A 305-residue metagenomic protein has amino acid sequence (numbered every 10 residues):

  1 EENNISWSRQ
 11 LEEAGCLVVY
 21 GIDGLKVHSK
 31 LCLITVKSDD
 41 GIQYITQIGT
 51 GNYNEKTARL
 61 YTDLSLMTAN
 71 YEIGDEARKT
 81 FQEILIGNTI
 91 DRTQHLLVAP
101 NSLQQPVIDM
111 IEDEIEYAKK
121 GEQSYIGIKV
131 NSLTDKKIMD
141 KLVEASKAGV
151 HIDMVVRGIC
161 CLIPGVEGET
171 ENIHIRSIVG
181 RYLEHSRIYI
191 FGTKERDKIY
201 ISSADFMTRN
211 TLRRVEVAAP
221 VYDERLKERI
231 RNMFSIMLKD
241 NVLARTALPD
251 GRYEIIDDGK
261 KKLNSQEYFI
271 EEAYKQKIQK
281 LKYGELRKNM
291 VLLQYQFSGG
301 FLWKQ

Functional and structural regions predicted by a protein language model:
E1-T57, M67-G74, P100-W303: PLD/PLD-like phosphodiesterase catalytic module centered on the HKD motif
R59-T62: Acidic/polar active-site rim loop that often engages polyanionic ligands
N70-D91, Q105-P106: Short, compositionally biased "basic patch" segments
G87-L96, G121-Q123: Gly-rich Lys/Arg/Thr-decorated short loops/hinges at beta-loop-alpha junctions or inter-strand turns that position
